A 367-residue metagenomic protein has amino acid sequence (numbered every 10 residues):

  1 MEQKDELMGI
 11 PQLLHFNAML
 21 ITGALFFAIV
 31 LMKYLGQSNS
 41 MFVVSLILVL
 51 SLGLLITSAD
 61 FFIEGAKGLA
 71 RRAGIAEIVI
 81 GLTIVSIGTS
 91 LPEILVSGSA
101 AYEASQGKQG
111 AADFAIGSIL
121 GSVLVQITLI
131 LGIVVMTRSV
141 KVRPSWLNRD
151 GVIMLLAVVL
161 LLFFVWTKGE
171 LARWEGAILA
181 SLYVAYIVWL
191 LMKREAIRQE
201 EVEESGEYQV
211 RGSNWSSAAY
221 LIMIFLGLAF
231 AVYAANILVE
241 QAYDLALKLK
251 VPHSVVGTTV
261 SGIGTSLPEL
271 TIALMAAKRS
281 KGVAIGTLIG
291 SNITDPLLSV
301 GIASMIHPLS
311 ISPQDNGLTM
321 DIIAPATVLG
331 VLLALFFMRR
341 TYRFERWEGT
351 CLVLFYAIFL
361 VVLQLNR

Functional and structural regions predicted by a protein language model:
M1-R367: Hydrophobic alpha-helical segments, chiefly the membrane-spanning helices and signal/signal-anchor peptides
